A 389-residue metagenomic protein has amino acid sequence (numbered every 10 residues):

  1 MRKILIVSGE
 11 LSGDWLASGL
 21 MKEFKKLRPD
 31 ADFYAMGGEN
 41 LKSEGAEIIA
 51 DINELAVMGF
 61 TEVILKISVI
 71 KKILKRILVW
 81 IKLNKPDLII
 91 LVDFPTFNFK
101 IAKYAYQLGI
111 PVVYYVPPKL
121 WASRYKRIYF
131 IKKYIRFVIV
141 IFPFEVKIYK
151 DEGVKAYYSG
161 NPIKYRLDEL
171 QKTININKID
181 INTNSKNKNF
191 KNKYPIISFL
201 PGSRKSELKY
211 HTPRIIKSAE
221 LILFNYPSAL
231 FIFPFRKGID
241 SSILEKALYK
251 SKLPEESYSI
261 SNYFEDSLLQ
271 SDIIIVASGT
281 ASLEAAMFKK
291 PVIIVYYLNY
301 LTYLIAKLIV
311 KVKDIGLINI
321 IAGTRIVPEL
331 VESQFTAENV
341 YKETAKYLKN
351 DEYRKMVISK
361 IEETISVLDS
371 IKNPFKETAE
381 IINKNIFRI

Functional and structural regions predicted by a protein language model:
M1-I389: Nucleotide-activated sugar donor-binding and catalytic core shared by glycosyltransferases and related lipid-linked
